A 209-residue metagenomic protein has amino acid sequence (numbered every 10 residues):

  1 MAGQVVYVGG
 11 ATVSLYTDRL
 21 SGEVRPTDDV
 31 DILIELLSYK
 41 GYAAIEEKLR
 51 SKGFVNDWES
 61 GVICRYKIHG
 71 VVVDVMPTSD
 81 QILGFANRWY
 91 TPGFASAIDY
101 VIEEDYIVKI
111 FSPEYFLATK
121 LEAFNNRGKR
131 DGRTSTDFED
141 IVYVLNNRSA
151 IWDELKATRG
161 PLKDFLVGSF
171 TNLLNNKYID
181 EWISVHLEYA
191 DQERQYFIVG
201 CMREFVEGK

Functional and structural regions predicted by a protein language model:
M1-K209: Compositionally biased terminal segments of proteins
